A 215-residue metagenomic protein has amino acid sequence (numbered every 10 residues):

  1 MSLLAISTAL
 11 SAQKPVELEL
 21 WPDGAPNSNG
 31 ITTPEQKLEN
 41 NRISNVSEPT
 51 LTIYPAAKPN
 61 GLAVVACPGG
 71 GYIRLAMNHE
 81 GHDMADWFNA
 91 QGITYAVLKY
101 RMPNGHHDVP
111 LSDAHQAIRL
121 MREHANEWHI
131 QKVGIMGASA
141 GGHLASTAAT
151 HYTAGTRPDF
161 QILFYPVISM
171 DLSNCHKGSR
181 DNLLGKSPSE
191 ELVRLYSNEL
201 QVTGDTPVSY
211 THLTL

Functional and structural regions predicted by a protein language model:
M1-P15: Bacterial Sec-dependent N-terminal signal peptides
K14-A57: N-terminal cap/lid segment of alpha/beta-hydrolase-fold proteins
K37-N40, V167-Q201: Mobile cap/lid helix-loop segments that gate and shape the active-site cleft of serine hydrolases
G61-G69: Short beta-strand element of the alpha/beta-hydrolase
A63, N89-A96: A fold-wide structural signal in alpha/beta-hydrolase
L75-A85, A96-K132: Catalytic nucleophile-loop/oxyanion-hole region of alpha/beta-hydrolase and closely related hydrolase-like folds
Q116-H176, V193: Primarily recognizes the serine-hydrolase "nucleophile elbow" in alpha/beta-hydrolase and SGNH/GDSL folds
T211-L215: Conserved small/polar residues in nucleotide/adenosyl-binding loops
